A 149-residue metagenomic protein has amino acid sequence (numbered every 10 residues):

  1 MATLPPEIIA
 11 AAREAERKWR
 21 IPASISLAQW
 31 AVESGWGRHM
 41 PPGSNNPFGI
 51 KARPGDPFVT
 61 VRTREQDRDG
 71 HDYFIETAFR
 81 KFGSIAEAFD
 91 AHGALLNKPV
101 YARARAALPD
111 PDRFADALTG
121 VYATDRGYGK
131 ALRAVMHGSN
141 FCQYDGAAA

Functional and structural regions predicted by a protein language model:
M1-A149: Catalytic cores of secreted/periplasmic lytic hydrolases that degrade extracellular macromolecules
